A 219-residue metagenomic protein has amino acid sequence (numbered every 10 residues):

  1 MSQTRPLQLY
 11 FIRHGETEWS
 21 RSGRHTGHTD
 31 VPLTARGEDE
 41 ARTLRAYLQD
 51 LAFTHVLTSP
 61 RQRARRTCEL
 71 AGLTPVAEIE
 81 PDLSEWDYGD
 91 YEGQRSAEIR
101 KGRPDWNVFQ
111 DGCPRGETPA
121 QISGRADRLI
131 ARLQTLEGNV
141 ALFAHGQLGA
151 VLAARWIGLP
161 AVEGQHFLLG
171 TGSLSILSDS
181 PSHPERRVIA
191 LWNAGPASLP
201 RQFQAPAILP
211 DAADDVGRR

Functional and structural regions predicted by a protein language model:
M1-L7, D87-A97, R155-R219: Acidic, low-complexity terminal tails and accessory targeting/binding regions of phosphate-metabolizing enzymes
Q3-T4, R42-R103, N107, R218-R219: Phosphate-coordination/substrate-recognition cap region in phosphate-metabolizing enzymes
L7, A52-T54, L136-V140: Short coil/turn segments at beta-strand junctions that form active-site/ligand-binding loops
L9-T67, P114-D127: Loop-to-helix element that buttresses phosphate recognition and phosphoryl-transfer chemistry
I12, E80-D82, W192: Conserved beta-strand termini and adjacent loop/short-helix elements that scaffold enzyme active sites in alpha/beta
S22-T29, R103-W106, P206-L209: Short glycine/proline- and charge-enriched loop/turn segments that cap or connect secondary-structure elements
R65, L73, R128-R186: Active-site-adjacent alpha-helix immediately C-terminal to a catalytic or transition-state-stabilizing loop
K101-Q121, E185, D214: Short glycine/proline- and acidic residue-enriched helix-loop micro-motifs that form flexible lids or anion-recognition
